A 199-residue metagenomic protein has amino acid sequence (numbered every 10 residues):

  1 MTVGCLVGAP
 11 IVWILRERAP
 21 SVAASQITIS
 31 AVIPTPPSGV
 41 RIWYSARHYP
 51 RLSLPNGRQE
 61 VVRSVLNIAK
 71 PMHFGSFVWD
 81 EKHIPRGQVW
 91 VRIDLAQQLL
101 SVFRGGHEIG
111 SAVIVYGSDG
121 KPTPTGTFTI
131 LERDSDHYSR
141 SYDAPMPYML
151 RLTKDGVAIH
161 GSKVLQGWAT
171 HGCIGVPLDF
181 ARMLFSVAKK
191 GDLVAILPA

Functional and structural regions predicted by a protein language model:
M1-M149, D155, S162-I174, L178-A199: N-terminal pre-domains immediately preceding structured catalytic cores
